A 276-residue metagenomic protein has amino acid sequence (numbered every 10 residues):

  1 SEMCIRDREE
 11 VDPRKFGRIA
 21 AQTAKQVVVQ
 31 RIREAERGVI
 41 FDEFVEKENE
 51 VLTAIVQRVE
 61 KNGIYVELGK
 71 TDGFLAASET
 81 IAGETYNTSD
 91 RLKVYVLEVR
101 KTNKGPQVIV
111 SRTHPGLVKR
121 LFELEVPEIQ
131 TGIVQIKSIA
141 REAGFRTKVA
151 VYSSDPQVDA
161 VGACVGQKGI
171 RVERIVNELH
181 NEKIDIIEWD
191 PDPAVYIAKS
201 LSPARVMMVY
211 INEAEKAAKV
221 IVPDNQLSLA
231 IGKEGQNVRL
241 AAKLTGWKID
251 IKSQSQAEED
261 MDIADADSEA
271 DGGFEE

Functional and structural regions predicted by a protein language model:
S1-E2, R6-E276: RNA-contacting regions in translation and RNA-metabolism proteins, encompassing KH/S1 modules where present
